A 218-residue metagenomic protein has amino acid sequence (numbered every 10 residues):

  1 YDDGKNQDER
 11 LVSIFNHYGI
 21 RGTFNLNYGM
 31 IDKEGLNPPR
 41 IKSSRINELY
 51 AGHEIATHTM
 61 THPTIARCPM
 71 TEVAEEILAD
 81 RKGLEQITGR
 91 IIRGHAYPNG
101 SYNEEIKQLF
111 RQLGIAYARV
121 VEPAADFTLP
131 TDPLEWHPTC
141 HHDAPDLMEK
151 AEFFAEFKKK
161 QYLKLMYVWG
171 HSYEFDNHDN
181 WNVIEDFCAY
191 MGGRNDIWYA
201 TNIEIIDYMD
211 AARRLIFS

Functional and structural regions predicted by a protein language model:
Y1-Q7: Boundary/entry segment of secreted carbohydrate-active catalytic domains
K5, D143, Y173-D176: Short acidic, S/G/P-rich loop/turn micro-motifs used as interaction or catalytic elements
R10-I14, E105-L109, V183-F187: A short acidic, amphipathic alpha-helical/loop segment
N16-A116, E122-C140, K164-Y173: Metal-dependent polysaccharide deacetylase catalytic core of the NodB/CE4 family, i.e., the active-site-bearing domain
H17, T23, D32-K33, E85-Q86 (+3 more regions): C-terminal domain-boundary segment and adjacent tail
R40, D132-H137, A151-E152, A212-F217: Short, surface-exposed amphipathic charged segments that create phosphate/polyanion-binding patches used for binding
M70-E75, P145-M148, H178-W181, E185: Non-membrane alpha-helical structural segments and their capping/turn regions in soluble enzymes
L147-K159: A short, acidic, amphipathic alpha-helical segment used as a generic capping/interface helix at domain edges
